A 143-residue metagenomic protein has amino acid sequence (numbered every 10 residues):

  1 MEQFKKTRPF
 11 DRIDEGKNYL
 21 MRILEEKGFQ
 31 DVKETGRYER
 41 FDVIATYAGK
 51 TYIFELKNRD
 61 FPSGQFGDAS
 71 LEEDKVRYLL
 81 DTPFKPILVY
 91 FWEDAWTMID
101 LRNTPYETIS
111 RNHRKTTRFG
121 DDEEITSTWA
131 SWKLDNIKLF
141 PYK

Functional and structural regions predicted by a protein language model:
M1-T35: Acidic-basic catalytic patches of nuclease active cores, encompassing PD-(D/E)XK and other metal-cofactor nuclease
L24, V43-P62: Conserved catalytic cores of phosphodiester-cleaving nucleases, focusing on short active-site segments
E26, T46-A48, F84, F91-K143: Non-catalytic C-terminal interaction segments of nucleic acid-processing enzymes
K33-E34, I53-E55, I87-Y90: A structural signal for short, well-ordered beta-strand segments and their strand-loop junctions that often border
K33-G36, I44-T46: Short secondary-structure boundary/capping segments within folded domains
E39: Beta-rich catalytic cores
D42-V43, L88: Short beta-strand scaffold segments in enzyme catalytic cores
R59, G64-F91: Short, charged, amphipathic alpha-helix that recurs within catalytic cores of restriction-modification and other
